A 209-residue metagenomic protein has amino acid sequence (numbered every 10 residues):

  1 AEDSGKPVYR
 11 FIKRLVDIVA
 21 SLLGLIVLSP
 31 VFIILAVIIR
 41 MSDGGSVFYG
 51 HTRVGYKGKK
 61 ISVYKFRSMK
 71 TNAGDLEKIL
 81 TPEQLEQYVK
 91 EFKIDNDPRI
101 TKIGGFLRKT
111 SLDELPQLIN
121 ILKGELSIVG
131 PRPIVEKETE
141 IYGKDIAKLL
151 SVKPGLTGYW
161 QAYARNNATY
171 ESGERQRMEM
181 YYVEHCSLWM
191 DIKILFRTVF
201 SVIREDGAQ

Functional and structural regions predicted by a protein language model:
D3, K144-Q209: C-terminal terminal-structure detector
G5, Y9, I94-I100, R108-L112 (+1 more regions): Short, solvent-exposed loop/helix junctions and linker helices that flank or host conserved functional motifs
G5-D75, L188, K193-Q209: A hydrophobic, helix-centered structural microdomain
K13, D17, D113-N120, E179 (+1 more regions): Acidic active-site catalytic centers that drive phospho-/nucleotidyl reactions and related ester hydrolyses
V37, K65, R99-K102, Q117-L118 (+2 more regions): Residue-level recognition of specific faces of alpha-helices
Y49-P98, T157-M178: Short, glycine-rich, amphipathic interfacial segments at transmembrane boundaries or analogous
K90-V152, I194-V202: A short, structured surface patch at a secondary-structure boundary
